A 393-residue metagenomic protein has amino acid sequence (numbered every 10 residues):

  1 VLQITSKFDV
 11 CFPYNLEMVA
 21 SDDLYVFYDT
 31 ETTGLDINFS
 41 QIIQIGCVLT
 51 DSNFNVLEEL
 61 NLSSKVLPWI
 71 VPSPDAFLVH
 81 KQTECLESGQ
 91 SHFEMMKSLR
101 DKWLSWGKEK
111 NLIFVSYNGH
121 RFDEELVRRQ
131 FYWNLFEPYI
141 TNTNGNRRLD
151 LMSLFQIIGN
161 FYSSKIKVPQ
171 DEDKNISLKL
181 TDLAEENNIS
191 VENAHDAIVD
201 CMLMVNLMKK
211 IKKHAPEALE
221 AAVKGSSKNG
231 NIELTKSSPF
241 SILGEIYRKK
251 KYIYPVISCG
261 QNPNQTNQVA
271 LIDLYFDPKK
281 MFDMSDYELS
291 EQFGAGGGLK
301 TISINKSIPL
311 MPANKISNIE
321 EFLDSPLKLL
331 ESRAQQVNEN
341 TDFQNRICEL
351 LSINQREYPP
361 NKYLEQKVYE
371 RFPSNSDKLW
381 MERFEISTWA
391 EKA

Functional and structural regions predicted by a protein language model:
L2-V10: Intrinsically disordered, low-complexity segments enriched in serine/proline and basic residues
F12-F136, S177, D182, N187 (+1 more regions): Conserved non-catalytic scaffold segment of RNase H-like nuclease domains
T32-G34, H120-R121, S153, L203 (+1 more regions): Short, glycine/acidic-enriched loop or turn micro-motifs at the edges of active sites
K65-E87, N146-C201: Active-site-proximal helix-loop-helix substrate-binding element of RNase H-like nuclease domains
L104-K108, Y132-F136, L154-S164, I189 (+1 more regions): Alpha-helix capping at helix-to-loop junctions
I113-E125, S163-G230: Acidic, Mg2+-coordinating catalytic module of metal-dependent nucleases/exonucleases that use a two-metal-ion mechanism
E137-G145: Short mixed-charge
K209-T341: Acidic two-metal-ion nuclease catalytic site recognized across multiple nuclease folds, prominently DnaQ/RNase D-T
